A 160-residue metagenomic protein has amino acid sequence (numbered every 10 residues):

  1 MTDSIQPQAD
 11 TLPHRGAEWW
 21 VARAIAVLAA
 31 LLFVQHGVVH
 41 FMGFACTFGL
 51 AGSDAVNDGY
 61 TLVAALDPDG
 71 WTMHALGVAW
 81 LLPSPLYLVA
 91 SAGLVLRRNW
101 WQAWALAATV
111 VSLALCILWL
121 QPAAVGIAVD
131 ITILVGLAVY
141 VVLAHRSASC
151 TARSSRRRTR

Functional and structural regions predicted by a protein language model:
T2-R160: Membrane-interface extramembranous regions
